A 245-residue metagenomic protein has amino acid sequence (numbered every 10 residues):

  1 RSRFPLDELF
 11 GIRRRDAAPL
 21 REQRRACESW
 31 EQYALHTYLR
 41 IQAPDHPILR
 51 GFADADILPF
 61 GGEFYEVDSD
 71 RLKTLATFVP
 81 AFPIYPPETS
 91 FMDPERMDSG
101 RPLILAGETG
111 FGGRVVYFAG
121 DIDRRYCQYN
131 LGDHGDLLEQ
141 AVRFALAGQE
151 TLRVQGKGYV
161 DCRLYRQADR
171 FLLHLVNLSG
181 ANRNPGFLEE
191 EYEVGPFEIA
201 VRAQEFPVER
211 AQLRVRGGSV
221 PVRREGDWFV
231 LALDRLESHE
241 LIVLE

Functional and structural regions predicted by a protein language model:
R1-A55, E139: A glycine-rich, often tryptophan-bearing local segment used as a flexible ligand/cofactor-contacting loop or short
L72, V194-G217: Solvent-exposed beta-hairpin/edge-strand motifs
L72-R101: Short, Gly/Ser/Thr-enriched beta-strand-loop segments that form substrate-interacting elements of hydrolase/peptidase
P86-E95, G132, P185-E193: Short, surface-exposed loop/helix-turn segments at secondary-structure junctions that function as lids/hinges flanking
E88-D93, V208-F229: Solvent-exposed beta-strand/loop surfaces of large extracellular or lumenal domains
L103-F111, V116, D123, Y159-E205 (+1 more regions): Carbohydrate-binding surface patches
R114-G156: Catalytic cores of secreted or luminal carbohydrate-active enzymes
G226-E245: C-terminal beta-strand-rich structural cap/linker in extracellular carbohydrate-active enzymes
